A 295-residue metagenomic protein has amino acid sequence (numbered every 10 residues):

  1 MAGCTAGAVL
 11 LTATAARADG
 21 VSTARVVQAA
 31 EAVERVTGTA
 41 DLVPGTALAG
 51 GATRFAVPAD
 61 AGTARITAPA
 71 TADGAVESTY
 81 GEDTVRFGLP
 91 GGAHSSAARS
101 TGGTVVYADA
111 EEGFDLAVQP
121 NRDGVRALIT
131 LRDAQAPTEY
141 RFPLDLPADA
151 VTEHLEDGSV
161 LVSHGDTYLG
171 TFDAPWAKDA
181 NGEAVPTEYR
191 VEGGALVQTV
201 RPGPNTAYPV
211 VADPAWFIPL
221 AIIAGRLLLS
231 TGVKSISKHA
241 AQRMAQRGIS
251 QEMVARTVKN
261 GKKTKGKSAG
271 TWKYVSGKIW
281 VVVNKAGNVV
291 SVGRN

Functional and structural regions predicted by a protein language model:
M1-D19: Secretory targeting and sorting signals
A2, A6, A61, D73 (+15 more regions): Feature targets compositionally biased, intrinsically disordered low-complexity regions with long contiguous runs
L11, A18-W216: Residues that cap or anchor secondary-structure elements
A215-N295: Ribonuclease/tRNase effector modules and their secretory precursors
